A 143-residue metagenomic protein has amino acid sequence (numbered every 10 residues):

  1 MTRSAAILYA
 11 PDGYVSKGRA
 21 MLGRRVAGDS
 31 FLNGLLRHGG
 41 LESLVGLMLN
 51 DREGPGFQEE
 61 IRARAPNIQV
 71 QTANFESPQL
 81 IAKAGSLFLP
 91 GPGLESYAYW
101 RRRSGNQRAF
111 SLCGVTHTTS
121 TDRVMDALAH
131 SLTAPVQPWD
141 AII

Functional and structural regions predicted by a protein language model:
M1-A84: N-terminal pre-catalytic "stem/leader" segment of glycosyltransferase-like enzymes
R52-P135: Extended catalytic core of nucleotide-activated donor transferases of GT-like folds
P138-I143: A short beta-strand/loop micro-motif in the catalytic core of glycosyltransferases that engages the nucleotide-sugar
